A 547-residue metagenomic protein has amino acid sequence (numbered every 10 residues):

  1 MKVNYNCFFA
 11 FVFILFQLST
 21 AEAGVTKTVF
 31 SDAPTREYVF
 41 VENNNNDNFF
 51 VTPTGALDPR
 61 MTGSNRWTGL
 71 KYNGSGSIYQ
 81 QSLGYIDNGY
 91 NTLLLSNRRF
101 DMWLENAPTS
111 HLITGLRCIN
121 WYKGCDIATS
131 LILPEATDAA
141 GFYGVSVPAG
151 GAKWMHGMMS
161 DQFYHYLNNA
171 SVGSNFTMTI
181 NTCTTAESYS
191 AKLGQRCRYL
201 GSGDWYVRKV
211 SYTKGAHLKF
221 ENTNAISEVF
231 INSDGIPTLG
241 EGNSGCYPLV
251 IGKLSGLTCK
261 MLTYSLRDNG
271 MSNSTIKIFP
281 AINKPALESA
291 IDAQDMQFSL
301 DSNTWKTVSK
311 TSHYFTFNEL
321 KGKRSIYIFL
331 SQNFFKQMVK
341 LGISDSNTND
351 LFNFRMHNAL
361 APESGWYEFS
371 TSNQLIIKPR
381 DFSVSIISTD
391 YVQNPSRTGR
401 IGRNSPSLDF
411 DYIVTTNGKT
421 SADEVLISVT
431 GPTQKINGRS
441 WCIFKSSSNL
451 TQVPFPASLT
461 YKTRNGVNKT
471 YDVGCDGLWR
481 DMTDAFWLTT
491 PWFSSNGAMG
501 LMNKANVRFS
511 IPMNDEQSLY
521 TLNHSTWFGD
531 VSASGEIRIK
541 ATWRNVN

Functional and structural regions predicted by a protein language model:
M1-F8: Bacterial N-terminal signal peptides that target proteins for export
F16-A23: Sec/Tat signal peptide C-region and signal peptidase I cleavage site
A23-L94, G151-E288, I326-T463, V467 (+1 more regions): N-terminal small/polar-rich segments of proteins
R99-G173: Surface-exposed, polar helix/loop patches in the mature regions of secreted/periplasmic/lumenal proteins that form
L287, I291-D292, Q297-D301, L341: Beta-strand-enriched, solvent-exposed domains that form extended recognition/catalytic surfaces
F298-E319: Long, charge-dense tracts
Y314-G322, N496-N503: Short proline/glycine- and polar residue-rich coil/turn motifs
S447, P456-S495: Outer membrane beta-barrel transmembrane domains
